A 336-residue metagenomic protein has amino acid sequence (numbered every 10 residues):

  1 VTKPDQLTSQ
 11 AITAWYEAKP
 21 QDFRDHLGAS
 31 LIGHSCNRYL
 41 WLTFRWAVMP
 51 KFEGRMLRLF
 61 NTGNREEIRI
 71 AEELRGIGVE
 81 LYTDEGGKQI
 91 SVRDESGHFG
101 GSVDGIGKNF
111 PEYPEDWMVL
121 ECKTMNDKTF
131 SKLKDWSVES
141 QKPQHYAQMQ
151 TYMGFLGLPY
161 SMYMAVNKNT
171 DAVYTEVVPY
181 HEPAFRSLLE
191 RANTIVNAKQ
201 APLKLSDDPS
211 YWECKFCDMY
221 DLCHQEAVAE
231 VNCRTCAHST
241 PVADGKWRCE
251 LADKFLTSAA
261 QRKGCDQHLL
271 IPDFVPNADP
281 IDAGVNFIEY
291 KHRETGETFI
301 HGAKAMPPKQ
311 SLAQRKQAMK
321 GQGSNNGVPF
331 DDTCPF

Functional and structural regions predicted by a protein language model:
V1-V119, N126-K128, A283-G284, T295 (+2 more regions): Metal-dependent nuclease catalytic cores that hydrolyze phosphodiester bonds in DNA/RNA, characterized by
E115-C122, P159-Y163: Conserved active-site beta-strand-loop modules that form the wall/rim of enzyme catalytic pockets and either contain
L120-E139: Short beta-strand-loop-alpha-helix junction that forms the active-site gateway of nucleic-acid-processing nucleases
C122-T124, A165, L251: Residue-level recognition of conserved beta-strand positions in structured domain cores
K132, E139-Y146, T151, F155-R248 (+2 more regions): Metal-dependent nuclease catalytic regions and adjoining charged, substrate-binding loops involved in nucleic-acid end
